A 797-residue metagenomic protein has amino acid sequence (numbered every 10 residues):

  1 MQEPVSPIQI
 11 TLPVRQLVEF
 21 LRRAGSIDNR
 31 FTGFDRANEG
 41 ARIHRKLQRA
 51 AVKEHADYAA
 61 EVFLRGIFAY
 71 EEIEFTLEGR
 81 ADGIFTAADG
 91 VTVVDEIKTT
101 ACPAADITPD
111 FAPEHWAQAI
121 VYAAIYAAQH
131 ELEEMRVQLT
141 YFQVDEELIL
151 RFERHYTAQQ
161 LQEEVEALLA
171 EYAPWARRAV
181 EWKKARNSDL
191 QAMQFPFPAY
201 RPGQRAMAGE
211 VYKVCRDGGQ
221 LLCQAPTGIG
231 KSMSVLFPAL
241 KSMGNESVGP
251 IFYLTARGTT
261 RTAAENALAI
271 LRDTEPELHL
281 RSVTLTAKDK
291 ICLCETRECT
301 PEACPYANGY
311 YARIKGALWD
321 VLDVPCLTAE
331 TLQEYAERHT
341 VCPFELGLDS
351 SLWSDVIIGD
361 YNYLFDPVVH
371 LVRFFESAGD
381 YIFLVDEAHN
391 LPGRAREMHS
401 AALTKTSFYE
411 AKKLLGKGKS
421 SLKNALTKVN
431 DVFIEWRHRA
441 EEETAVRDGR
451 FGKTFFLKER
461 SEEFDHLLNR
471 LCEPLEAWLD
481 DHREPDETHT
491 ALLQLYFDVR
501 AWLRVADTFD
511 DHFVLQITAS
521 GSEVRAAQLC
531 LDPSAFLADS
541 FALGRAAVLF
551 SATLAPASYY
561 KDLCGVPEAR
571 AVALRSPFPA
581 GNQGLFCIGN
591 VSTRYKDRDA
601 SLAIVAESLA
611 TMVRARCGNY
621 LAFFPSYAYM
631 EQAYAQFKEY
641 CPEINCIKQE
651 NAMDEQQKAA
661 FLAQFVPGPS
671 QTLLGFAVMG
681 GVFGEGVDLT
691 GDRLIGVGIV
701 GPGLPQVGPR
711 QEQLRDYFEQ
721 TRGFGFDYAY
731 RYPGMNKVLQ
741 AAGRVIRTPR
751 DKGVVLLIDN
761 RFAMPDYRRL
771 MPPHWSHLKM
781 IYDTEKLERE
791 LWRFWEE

Functional and structural regions predicted by a protein language model:
M1-A87: Metal-dependent nuclease catalytic cores that hydrolyze phosphodiester bonds in DNA/RNA, characterized by
G66-E163: Mg2+/Mn2+-dependent nuclease catalytic core
W182-Q224: Conserved pre-motif I regulatory segment
N187-S188, Q194, S247-I357, F365 (+5 more regions): A substrate-engagement module of RecA-like helicase motors
R216-P238: Walker A/P-loop
V235, K241, T262, H339-V356 (+3 more regions): Signature of the SF2 helicase/ATPase Hel1-core->accessory helical subdomain module
L332-I357, V368-F374, A477-S592, A600-E607 (+2 more regions): A contiguous, basic/glycine-rich beta-loop/short-helix subdomain that forms a polymer-engagement track
G589-A600, N651-F762: Conserved RecA-like P-loop NTPase helicase motor core
